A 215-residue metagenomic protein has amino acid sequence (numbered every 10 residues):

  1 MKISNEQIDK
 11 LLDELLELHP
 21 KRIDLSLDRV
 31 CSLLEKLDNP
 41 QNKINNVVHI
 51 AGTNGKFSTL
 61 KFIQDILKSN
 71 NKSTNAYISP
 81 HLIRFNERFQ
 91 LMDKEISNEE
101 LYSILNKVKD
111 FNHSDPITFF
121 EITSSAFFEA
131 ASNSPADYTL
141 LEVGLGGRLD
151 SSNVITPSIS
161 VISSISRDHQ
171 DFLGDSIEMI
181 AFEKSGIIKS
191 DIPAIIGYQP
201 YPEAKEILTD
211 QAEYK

Functional and structural regions predicted by a protein language model:
M1-N54, S58-S73, L82-I83, E99 (+3 more regions): N-terminal leader/targeting and accessory segments in enzymes
Q7, K21-I23, L27, L34-K36 (+3 more regions): ATP-dependent carboxylate-amine ligase catalytic core
L16-P20, Q90, K109-H113, I162-R167 (+1 more regions): A broad detector of the eukaryotic-type serine/threonine protein kinase catalytic domain
S32, F62-D65, K107, A126 (+4 more regions): Alpha-helical scaffold segments in soluble metabolic enzymes
G55-S58, G147-D150, I177, K189 (+1 more regions): Short, flexible micro-motifs
P135-D137, E142, I162-K215: Acidic, Mg2+-coordinating active-site environments of NTP-dependent enzymes
N153-S164: Inter-motif core of Ras-like GTPase G domains
